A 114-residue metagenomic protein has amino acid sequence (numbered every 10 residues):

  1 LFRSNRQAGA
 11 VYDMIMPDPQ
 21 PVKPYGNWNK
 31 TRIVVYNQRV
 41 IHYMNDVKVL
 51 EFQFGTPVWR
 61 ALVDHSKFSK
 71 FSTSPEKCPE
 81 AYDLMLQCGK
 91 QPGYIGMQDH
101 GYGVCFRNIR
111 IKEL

Functional and structural regions predicted by a protein language model:
F2-L114: Carbohydrate-interacting regions of secretory-pathway proteins
